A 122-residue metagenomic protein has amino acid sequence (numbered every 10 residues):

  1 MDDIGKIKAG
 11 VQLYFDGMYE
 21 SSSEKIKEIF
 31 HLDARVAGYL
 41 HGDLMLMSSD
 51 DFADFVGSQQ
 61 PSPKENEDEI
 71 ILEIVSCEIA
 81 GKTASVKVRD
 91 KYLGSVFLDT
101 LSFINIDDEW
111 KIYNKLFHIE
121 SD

Functional and structural regions predicted by a protein language model:
M1-E24, E28-L32: Short, low-complexity N-terminal intrinsically disordered segments enriched in polar/charged residues
M1-K6, S62-P63, N114-S121: A contiguous, well-structured "functional interface" segment within a domain
I4-A9, R35-L40, M45-S95: Surface-exposed, charged secondary-structure patches
H31, Y39, H118: Residue-level "edge-of-site" marker
L32, K82, D108-E109: Beta-strand-connecting loop/turn residues
A34-R35, S121: Short secondary-structure capping/turn micro-motifs that flank functional sites
V96-D122: Short beta-strand edge/turn micro-motifs at domain boundaries
